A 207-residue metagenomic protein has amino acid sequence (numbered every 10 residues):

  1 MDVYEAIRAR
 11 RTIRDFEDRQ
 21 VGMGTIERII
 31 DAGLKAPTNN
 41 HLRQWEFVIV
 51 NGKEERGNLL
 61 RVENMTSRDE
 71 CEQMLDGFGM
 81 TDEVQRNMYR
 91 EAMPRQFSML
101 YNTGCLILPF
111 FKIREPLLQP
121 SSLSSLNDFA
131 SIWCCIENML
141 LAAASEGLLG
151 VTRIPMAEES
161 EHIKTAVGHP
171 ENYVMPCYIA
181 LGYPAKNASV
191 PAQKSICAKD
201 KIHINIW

Functional and structural regions predicted by a protein language model:
A6-T12, V174-W207: C-terminal helix-cap and adjacent tail motif
I13-R28: A short N-terminal beta-strand-loop micro-motif at the entrance of redox/enzyme domains
R28, G33, C105-P109, I113-T165: Small-aliphatic-rich amphipathic alpha-helix that forms the alpha element of a beta-alpha
D31-K35, R90-R95, I163-A166, A188: Glycine-rich, charged/polar anion/phosphate-binding loops that engage phosphate groups from diverse ligands
P37-L42: Glycine-rich phosphate/pyrophosphate-binding beta-alpha loops
Q44-W45, T103-L106, M175-P176: Short, surface-exposed beta-edge/turn micro-motifs
I49-S131: Glycine/small-residue-rich phosphate/adenosyl-binding loop
E161-M175: Short, electropositive alpha-helical surface patch
